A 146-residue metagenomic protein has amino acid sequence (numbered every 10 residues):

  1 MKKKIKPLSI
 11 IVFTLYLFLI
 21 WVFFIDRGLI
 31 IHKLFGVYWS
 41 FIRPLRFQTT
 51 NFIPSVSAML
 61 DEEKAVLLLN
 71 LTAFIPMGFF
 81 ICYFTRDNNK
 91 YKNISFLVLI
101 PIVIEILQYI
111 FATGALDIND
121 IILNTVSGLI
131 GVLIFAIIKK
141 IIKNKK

Functional and structural regions predicted by a protein language model:
M1-T113, I118, V132-K146: Bulky hydrophobic segments
